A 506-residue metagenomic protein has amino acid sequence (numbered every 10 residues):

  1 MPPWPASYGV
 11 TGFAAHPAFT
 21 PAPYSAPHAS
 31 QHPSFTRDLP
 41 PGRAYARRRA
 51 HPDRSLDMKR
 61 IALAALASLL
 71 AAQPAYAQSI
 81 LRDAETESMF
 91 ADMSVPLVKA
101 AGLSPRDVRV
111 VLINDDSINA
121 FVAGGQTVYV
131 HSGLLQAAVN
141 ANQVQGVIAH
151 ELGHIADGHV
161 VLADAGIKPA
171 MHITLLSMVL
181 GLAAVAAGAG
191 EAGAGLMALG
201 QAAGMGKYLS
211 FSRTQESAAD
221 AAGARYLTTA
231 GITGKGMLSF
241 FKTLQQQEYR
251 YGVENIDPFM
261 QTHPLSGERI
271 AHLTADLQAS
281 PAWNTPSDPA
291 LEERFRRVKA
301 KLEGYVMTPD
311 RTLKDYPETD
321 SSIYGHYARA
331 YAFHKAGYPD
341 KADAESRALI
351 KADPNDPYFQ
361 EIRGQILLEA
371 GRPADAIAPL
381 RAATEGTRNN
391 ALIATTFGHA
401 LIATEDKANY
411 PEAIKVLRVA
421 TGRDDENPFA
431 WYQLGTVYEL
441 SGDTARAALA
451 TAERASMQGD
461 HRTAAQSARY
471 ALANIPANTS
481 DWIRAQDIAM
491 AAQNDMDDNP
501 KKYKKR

Functional and structural regions predicted by a protein language model:
R82-A84, S88, V110, K207 (+4 more regions): Extracytoplasmic and endomembrane cell-envelope/extracellular-matrix remodeling and assembly machinery
L152-P169, A187: Catalytic Zn2+-binding segment of zinc metalloproteases
I270, P373-A374, D406-Y410, L440-L449 (+2 more regions): Alpha-helical linker/edge segments of TPR/alpha-solenoid repeat scaffolds and analogous pre-/post-domain helices
I323, P357-Y358, A391-L392, P428-F429 (+3 more regions): Helix-start (N-cap) detector for alpha-helical repeat units in TPR-like alpha-solenoids, especially tetratricopeptide
F333, L367, L401-T404, Y438 (+2 more regions): Residue at a conserved register position within TPR or TPR-like alpha-solenoid repeats
